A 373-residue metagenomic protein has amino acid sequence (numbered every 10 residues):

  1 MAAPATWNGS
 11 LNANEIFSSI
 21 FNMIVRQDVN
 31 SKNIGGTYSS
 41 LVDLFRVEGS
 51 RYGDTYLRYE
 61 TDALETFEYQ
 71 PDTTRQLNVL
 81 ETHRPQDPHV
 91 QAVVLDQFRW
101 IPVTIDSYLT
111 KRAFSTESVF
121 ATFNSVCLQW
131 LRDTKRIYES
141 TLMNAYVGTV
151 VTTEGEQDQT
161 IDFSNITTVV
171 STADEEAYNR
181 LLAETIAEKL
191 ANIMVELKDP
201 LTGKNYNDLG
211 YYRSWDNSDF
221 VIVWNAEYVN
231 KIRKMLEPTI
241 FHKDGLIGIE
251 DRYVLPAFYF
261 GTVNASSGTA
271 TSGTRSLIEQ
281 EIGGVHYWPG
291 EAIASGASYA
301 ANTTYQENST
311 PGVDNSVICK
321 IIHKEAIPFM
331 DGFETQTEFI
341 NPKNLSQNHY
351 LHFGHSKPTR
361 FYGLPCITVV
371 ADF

Functional and structural regions predicted by a protein language model:
M1, I16-I24, T110, Y138-V147 (+5 more regions): Generic structural signal of hydrophobic/aromatic residues within well-ordered alpha-helices of folded domains
M1-Q27, S31-G35, L246-F373: Extended, compositionally biased alpha-helical segments that mediate assembly or anchoring
P4, M23-S31, L44-R51, N192 (+4 more regions): Surface-exposed polar/charged interaction patches
N12-V103: Assembly/oligomerization interface modules of large self-assembling protein complexes
E60, D106-Y108, S164, I322 (+1 more regions): A structural detector for beta-sheet-dominated domains
D87-Q159, L345-H352: Long, contiguous amphipathic alpha-helices that act as assembly "spine/axial" helices in icosahedral shell and virion
D133-S140, N144, D199, G203 (+2 more regions): Intrinsically disordered or highly flexible coil/loop and linker segments, enriched in small and charged/polar residues
E156-G284: Extended, solvent-exposed, turn-rich assembly/linker loops in the middle of proteins
